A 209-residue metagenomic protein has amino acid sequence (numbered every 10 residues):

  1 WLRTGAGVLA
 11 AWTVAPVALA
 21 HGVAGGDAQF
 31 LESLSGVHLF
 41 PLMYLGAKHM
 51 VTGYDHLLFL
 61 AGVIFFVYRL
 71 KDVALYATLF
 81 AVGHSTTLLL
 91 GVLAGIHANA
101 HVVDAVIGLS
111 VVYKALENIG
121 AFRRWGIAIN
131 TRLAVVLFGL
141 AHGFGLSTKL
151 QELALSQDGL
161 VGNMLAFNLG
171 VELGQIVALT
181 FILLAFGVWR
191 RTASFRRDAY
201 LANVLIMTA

Functional and structural regions predicted by a protein language model:
W1-Y54, I127: Histidine-/acidic- and/or cysteine-rich, low-complexity loops and terminal segments associated with membrane
K48-A209: Hydrophobic alpha-helical transmembrane segments in multi-pass membrane proteins
